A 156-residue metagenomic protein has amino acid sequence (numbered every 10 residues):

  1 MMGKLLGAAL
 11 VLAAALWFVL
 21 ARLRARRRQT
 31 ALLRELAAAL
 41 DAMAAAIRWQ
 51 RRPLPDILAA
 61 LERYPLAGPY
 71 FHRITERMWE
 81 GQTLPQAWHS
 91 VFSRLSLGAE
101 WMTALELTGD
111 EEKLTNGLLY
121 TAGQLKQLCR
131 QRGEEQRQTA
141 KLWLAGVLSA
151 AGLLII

Functional and structural regions predicted by a protein language model:
M1-M2, A14-F18, Q131-I156: Alpha-helical transmembrane anchor segments
M2-R77: Juxtamembrane/interface alpha-helical elements of multi-pass membrane proteins
R28, L33-R34, L107-L148: Membrane-interface, cytosolic juxtamembrane amphipathic helix immediately N-terminal to a transmembrane helix, enriched
R48-R51, P65, M78, Q82 (+2 more regions): Residues at alpha-helix boundaries and short interhelical turns
L66, Y70-R73, S96-E100, K113 (+1 more regions): Exposed alpha-helical structural elements
G68-S93, S149-I156: Membrane-anchoring/interfacial helices and their immediately flanking loops in integral membrane proteins
L84-E112: Short, non-transmembrane cytosolic segments of multipass membrane proteins
